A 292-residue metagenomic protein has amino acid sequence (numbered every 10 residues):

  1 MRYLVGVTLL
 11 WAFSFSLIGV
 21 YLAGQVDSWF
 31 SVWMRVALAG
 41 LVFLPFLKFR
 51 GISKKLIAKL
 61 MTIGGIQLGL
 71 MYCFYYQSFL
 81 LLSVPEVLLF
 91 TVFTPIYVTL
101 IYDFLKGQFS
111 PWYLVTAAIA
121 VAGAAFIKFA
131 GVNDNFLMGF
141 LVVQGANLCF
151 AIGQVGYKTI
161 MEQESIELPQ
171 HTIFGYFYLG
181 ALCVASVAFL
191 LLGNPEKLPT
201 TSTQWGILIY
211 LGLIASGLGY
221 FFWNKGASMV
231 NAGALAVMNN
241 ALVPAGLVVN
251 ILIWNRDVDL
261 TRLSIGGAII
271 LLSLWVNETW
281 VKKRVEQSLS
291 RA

Functional and structural regions predicted by a protein language model:
M1-F30, A122, V132-E162, C183 (+2 more regions): Glycine-/small-residue-enriched transmembrane alpha-helix faces in small-molecule transporters and effluxers
L10, S14-F15, L44-V87, T91 (+2 more regions): Specific transmembrane alpha-helical segments of multi-pass solute transporters/efflux pumps, especially DMT/EamA
F13, L17-V20, L38-K54, V121-N135 (+3 more regions): Membrane-interface helix-cap regions at the ends of transmembrane helices in multi-pass membrane proteins
G24-L70, Y97-I101, C149-G156, F174-L192 (+2 more regions): Transmembrane alpha-helices of multi-pass small-molecule transport proteins
G24-W29, W33, S53-I57, F129-C149 (+2 more regions): Juxtamembrane helix-entry segments on the extracytoplasmic side of multipass membrane proteins
W33-M34, E86-F93, Y157-L182, L213-L252: Helix-helix packing/entry segments at the starts of transmembrane helices
V42, L47-R50, Y75, T94-V115 (+1 more regions): C-terminal transmembrane-helix exit sites in multi-pass transporters
F43, F93, F109-F129, N240-A241 (+1 more regions): Hydrophobic transmembrane alpha-helices of multi-pass small-molecule transport proteins
